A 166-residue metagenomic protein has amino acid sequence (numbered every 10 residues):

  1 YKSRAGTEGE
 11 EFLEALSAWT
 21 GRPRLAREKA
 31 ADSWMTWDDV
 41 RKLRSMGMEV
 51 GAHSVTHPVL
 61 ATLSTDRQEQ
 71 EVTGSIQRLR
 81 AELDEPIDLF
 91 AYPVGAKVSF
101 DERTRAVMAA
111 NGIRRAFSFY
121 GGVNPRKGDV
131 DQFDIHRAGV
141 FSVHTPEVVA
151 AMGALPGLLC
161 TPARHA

Functional and structural regions predicted by a protein language model:
Y1-M46: Extended, charge-rich helix/loop segments that form flexible, surface "patches" used to engage negatively charged
E11-F12, G47-V50, I76-R78: Short hydrophobic/aromatic-rich motifs at helix boundaries and adjacent loops
S17-T20, V55-T56, E82-P86: A short alpha-helix capping/helix-coil boundary motif
A31, T56, D131-D134: Glycine-rich, flexible loop/turn motifs
S45, T62-A166: C-terminal active-site subregion of NodB/CE4 polysaccharide deacetylases
E49-H57: Histidine-centered catalytic micro-motifs
